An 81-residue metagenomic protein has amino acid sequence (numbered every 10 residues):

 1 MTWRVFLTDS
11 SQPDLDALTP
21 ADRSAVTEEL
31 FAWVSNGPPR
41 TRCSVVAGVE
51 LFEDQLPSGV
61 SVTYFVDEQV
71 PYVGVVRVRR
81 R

Functional and structural regions predicted by a protein language model:
M1-V60, F65-R81: Basic, Lys/Arg-enriched alpha-helical interface segments
